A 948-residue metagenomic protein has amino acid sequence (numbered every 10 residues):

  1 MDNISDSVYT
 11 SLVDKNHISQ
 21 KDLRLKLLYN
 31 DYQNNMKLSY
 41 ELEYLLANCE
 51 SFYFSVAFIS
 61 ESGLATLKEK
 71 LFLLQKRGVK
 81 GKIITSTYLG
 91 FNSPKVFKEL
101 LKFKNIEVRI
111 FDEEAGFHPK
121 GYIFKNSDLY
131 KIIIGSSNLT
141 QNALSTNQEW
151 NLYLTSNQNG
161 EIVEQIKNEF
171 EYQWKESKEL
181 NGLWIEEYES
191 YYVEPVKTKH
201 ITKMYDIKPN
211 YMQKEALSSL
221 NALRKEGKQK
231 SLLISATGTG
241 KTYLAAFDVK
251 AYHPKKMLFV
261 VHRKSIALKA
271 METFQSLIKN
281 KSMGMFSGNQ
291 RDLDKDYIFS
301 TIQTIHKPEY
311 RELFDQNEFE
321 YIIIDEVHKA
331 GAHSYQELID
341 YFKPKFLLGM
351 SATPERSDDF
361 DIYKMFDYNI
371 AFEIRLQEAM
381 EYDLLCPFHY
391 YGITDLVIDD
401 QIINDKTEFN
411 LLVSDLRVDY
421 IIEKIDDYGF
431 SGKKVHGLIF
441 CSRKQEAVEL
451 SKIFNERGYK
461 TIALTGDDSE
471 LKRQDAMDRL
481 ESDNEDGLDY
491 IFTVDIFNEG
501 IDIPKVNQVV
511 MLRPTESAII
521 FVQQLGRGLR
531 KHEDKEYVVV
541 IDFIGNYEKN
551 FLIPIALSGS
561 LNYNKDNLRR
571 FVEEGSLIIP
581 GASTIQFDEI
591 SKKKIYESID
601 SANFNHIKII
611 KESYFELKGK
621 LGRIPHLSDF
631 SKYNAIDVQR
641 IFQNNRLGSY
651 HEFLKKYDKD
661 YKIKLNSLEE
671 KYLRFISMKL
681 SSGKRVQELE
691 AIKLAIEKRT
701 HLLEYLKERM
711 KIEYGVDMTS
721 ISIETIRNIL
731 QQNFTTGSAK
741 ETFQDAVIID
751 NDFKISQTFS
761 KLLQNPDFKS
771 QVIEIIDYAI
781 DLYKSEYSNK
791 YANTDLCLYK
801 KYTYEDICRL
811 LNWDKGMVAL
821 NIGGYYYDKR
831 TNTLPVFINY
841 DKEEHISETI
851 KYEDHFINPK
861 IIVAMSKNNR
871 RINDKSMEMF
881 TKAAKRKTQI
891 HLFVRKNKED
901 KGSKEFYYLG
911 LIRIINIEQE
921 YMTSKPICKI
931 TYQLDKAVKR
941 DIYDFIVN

Functional and structural regions predicted by a protein language model:
M1-N210, K214, S218: PLD/PLD-like phosphodiesterase catalytic module centered on the HKD motif
E194-Y211, L220, D426-D427, S431-G432 (+2 more regions): Long, largely alpha-helical accessory region at the distal end of helicase-like NTP-driven motors
K225-V249: Walker A/P-loop
L268, M285-F286, Q290-L293, Y310 (+2 more regions): Conserved helicase ATPase core of P-loop NTP-dependent helicases/translocases
K329-H389: Post-DEXD/H (motif II) to motif III coupling segment of the RecA-like Helicase ATP-binding lobe
I370-L438: Conserved interdomain linker/interface between the two RecA-like ATPase lobes of SF2 helicase motors
A518-Q523, R527-L557: Conserved segment of the helicase C-terminal RecA-like domain
L654, K671-I676, R685-A691, L796-E905: Acidic, glycine-rich low-complexity segments with interspersed aromatic residues
